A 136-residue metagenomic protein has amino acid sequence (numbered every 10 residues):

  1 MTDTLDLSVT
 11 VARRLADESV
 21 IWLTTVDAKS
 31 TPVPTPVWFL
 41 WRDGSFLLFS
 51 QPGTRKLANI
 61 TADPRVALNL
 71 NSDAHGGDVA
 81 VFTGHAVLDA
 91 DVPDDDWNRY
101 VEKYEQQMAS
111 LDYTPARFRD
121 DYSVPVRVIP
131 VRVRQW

Functional and structural regions predicted by a protein language model:
M1-V20, G76: Extreme N-terminal tail/first-helix region
T2-L5, D78-W136: Charged, gly/pro-rich active-site loop segments
V11, G53-K56, P93-Y100: Amphipathic alpha-helical interface surfaces
L15-A16, T61-A62, R119: Alpha-helix boundary recognition
E18-P52, A58, V66-L70, V79-F82: Short beta-strand segments
S19-V20, R65, A109, V133: Generic structural signal for secondary-structure transition and capping sites
K29-T31, D73-G76, R117-D120: A short beta-turn/loop motif at secondary-structure boundaries
